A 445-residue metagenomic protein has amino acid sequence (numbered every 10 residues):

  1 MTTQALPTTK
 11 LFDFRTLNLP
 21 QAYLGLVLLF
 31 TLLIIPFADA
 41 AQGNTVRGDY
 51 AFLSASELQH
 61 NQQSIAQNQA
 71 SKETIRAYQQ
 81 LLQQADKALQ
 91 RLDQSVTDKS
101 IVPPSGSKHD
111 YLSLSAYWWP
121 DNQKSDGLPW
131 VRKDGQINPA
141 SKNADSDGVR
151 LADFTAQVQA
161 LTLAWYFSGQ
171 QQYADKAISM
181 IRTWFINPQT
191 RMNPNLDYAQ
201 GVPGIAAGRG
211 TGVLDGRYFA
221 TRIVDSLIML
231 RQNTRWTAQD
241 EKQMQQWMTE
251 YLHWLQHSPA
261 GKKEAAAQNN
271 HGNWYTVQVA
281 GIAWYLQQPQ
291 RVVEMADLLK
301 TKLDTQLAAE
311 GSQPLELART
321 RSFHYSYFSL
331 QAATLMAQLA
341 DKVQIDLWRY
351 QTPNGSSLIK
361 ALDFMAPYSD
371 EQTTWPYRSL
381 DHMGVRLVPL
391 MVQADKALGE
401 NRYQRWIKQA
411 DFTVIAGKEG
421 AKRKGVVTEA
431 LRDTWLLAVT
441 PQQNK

Functional and structural regions predicted by a protein language model:
M1-L19: N-terminal secretory signal peptides that target proteins for export/translocation
F14-T16, L32, D39: Generic detector of N-terminal low-structure segments
Y23-P36: Bacterial N-terminal signal peptides
A41-G261, D297, D341-K342, Q351-K445: Extracellular glycan-targeting catalytic surfaces
A144-D145, T234, A238, Q256-A267 (+2 more regions): Active-site-adjacent structural elements in folded domains
G212-F219, G272-N273, S326-S329: An alpha-helical repeat/solenoid feature that recognizes helix-turn-helix modules
W247-A283, P289: Loop-centered beta-sheet repeat module
V277-P376: Long, repeat-rich segments with strong aromatic
